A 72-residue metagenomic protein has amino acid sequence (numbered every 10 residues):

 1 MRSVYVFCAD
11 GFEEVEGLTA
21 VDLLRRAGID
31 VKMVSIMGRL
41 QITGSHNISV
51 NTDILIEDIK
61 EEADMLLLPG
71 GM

Functional and structural regions predicted by a protein language model:
M1-M72: Extended, subdomain-level signal for the structured scaffold at the beginning of enzyme domains
